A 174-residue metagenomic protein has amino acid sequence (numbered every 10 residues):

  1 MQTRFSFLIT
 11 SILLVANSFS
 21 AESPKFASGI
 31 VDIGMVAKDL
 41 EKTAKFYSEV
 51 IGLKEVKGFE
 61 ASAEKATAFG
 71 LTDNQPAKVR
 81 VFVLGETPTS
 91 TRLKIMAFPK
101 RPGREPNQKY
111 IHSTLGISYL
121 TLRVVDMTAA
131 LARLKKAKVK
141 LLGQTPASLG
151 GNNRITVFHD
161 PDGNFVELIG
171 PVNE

Functional and structural regions predicted by a protein language model:
Q2-F7, S18-F26, M35, G58 (+4 more regions): Vicinal oxygen chelate
L13-N17: Hydrophobic core
P24, G70-T72, Y110-I111: Short consensus segments that form the blades of beta-propeller domains, in both extracellular/periplasmic
V36-S90, K136, L149, H159: Core segments of cupin and vicinal oxygen chelate
A63-A68, P102-Q108: A short, acidic/glycine-rich surface segment
P88, P99-P102, E174: Active-site/binding-pocket entry motifs
N107-Q108, I117-T121: A short, surface-exposed interaction/processing loop segment used at functional sites
